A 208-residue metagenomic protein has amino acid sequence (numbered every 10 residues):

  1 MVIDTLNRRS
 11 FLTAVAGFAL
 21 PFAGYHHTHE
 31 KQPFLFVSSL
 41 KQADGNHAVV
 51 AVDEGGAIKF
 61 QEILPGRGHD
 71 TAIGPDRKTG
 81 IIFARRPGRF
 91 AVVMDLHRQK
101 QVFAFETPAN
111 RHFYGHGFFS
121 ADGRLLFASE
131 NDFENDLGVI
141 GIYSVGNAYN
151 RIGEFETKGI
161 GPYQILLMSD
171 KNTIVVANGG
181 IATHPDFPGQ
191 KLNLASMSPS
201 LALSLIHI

Functional and structural regions predicted by a protein language model:
M1-T28: N-terminal export signals
S39-L40, S129-D132, V176-S196: Short, conserved, GDST-rich strand-edge loop motifs in beta-rich repeat architectures
A57-I63, K100-T107, N150-F155: A short beta-strand motif characteristic of beta-propeller blades
R67-I73, H112-H116, I160-L166: Repeated scaffold domains used in trafficking and secretory/extracellular systems, primarily beta-propellers
P75-D76, A121-D122, S169-D170: Residue-level detector of Asp-centered blade-edge/turn motifs that repeat once per structural unit in beta-propeller
I140-V145, K191-S204: Beta-propeller blade signature
I206-I208: Conserved small/polar residues in nucleotide/adenosyl-binding loops
